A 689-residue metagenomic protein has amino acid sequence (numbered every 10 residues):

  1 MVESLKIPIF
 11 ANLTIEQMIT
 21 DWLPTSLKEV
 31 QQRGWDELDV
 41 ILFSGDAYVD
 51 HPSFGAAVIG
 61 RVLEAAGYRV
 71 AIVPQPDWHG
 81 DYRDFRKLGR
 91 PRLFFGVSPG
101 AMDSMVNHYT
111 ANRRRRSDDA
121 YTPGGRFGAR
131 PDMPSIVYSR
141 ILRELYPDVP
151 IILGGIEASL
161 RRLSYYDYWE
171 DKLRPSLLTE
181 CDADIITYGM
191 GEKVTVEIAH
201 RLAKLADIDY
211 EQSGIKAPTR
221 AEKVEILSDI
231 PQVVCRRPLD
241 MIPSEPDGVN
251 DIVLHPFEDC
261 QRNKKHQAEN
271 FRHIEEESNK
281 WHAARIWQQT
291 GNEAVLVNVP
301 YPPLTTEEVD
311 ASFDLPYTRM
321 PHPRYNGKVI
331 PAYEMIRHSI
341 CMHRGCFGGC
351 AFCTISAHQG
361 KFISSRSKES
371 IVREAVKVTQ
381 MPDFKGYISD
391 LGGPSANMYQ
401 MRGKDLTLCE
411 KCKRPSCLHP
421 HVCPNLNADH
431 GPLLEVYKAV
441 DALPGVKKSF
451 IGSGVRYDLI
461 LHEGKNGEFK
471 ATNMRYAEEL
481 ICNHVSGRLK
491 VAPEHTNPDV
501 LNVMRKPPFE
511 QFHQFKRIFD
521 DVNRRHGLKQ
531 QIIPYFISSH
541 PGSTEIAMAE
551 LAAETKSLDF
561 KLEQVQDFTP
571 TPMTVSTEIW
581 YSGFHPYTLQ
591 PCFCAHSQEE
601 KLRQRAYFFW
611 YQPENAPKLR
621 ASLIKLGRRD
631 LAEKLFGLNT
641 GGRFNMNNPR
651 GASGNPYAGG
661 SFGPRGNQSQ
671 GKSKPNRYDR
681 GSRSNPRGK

Functional and structural regions predicted by a protein language model:
N12-E37, A47, E269-S339: N-terminal [4Fe-4S]-dependent radical SAM core
E29, G55, P74-T290, N298: Glycine-rich beta-alpha loop elements in corrinoid/cobalamin-binding modules across cobalamin-dependent enzymes
W35, L42, V58, I72-V73 (+3 more regions): Conserved SAM/AdoMet-binding glycine-rich loop
V40-S44, R86, N326, Y333 (+6 more regions): Flexible, glycine-rich loop/tail regions that form catalytic "lids" or insertion modules at the edges of active sites
F43-Y48, N326-T354, V372, Y387: N-terminal pre-triad scaffold of radical SAM enzymes
H79, A221-S278, N292, Y301-L304 (+6 more regions): Terminal amphipathic helices with adjacent charged low-complexity linkers/tails
D103-N112, L160-R162, E192-H200, F362 (+5 more regions): Flexible glycine/acidic-rich beta-alpha junction loops that bind and position SAM and/or redox cofactors in anaerobic
D184, S312, C346, C350 (+4 more regions): Conserved, mostly hydrophobic/aromatic
